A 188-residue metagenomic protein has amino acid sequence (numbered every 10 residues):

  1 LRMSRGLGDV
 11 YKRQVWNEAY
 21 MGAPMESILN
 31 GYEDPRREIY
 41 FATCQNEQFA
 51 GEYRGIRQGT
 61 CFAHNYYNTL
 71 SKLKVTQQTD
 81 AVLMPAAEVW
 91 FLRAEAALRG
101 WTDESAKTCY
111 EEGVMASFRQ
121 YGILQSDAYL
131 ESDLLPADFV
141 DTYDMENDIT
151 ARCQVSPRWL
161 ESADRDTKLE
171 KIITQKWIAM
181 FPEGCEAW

Functional and structural regions predicted by a protein language model:
L1-L7, Y11: Single conserved hydrophobic/aromatic residue that forms the stacking wall/gate of nucleotide- or nucleobase-binding
R5, F49-W188: Acidic/polar-rich alpha-helix caps and helix-coil junctions
V10, P35, T142-M145: Short linear motifs in intrinsically disordered/low-complexity regions
R13-L29: Specificity-determining recognition surfaces
M25-F41: Extended catalytic-interface subdomain
R36-R37, C44-N46, A179: Solvent-exposed loop/turn segments at secondary-structure junctions within structured extracellular/periplasmic domains
